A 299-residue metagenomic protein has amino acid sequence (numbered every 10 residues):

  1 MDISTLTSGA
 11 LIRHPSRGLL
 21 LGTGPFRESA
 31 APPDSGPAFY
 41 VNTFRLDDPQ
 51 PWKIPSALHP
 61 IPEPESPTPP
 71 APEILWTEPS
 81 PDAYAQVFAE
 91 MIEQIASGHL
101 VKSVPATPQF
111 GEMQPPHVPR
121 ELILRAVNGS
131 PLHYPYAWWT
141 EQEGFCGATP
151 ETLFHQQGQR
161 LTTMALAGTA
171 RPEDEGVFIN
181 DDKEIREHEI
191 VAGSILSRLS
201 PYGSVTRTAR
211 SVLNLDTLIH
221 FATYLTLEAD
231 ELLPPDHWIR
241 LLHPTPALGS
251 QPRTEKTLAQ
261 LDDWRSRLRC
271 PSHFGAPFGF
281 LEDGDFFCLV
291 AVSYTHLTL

Functional and structural regions predicted by a protein language model:
M1-P15: N-terminal basic/disordered segments at the start of proteins
G9-I12, V101-S103, L132-W139, G275: A short, Trp-centered hydrophobic/proline-enriched beta-strand micro-motif
I12-V118, G158, G176, D182 (+1 more regions): Non-catalytic accessory segments adjacent to catalytic cores
H59-D82, F88-A89, E112-M113, M164-D262: Contiguous alpha-helical scaffold segments within structured protein domains that host functional hotspots
P115-Q159: SIR2/sirtuin-family catalytic core signature
P150-T169, C288-Y294: Short beta-strand elements
G249-S293: C-terminal hydrophobic structural anchor segments that stabilize assembly/packing rather than catalytic chemistry
T295-L299: Conserved small/polar residues in nucleotide/adenosyl-binding loops
